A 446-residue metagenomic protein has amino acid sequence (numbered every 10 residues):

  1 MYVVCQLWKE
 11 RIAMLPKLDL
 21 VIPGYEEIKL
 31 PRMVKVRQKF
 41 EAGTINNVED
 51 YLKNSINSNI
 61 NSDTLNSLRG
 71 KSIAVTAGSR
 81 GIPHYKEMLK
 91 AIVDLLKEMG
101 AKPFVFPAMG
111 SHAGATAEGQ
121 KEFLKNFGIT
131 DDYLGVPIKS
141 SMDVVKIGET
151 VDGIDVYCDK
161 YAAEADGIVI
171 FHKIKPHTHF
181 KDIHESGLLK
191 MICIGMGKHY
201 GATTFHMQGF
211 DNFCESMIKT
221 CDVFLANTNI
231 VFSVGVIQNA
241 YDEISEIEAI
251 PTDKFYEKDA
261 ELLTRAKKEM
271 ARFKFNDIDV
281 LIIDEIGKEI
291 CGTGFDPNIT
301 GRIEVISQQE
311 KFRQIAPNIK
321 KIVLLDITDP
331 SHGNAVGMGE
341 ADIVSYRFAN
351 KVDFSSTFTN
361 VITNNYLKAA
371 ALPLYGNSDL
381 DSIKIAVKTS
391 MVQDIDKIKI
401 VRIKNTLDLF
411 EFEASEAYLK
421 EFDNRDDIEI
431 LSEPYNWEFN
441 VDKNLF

Functional and structural regions predicted by a protein language model:
W8-D50: N-terminal amphipathic/basic leader segments beginning at the initiator methionine
P16-L18, P297-R302, I306-F446: C-terminal non-catalytic interaction/assembly regions of soluble proteins
I56-A74, K274: Glycine-rich phosphate/diphosphate-binding loops that line cofactor/substrate pockets in enzymes
S72-G81, F104-M109, V401: Short glycine-rich or small-residue beta-strand-to-loop segments that form or flank ligand, phosphate, metal/Fe-S
P83-A101: Histidine-anchored nucleotide/phosphate-binding helix
G119-I183: An acidic, phosphate/nucleotide-engaging active-site surface
T150, Y161-A163, F171-E243, A249-I250 (+2 more regions): Conserved phosphate- and dinucleotide-binding cores of soluble alpha/beta proteins, encompassing both enzyme active
S245-P297: A conserved active-site cap/scaffold subdomain adjacent to cofactor or substrate pockets
